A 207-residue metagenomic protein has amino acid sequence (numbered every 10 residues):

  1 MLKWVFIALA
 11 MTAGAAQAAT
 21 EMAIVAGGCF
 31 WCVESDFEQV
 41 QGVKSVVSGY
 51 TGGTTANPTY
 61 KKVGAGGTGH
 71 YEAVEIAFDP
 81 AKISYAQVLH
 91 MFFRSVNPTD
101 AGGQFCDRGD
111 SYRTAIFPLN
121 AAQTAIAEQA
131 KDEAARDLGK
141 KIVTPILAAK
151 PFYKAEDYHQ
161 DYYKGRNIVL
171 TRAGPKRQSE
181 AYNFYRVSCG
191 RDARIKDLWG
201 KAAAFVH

Functional and structural regions predicted by a protein language model:
L2, Q17-H207: Flexible coil/turn and secondary-structure edge motifs
K3-A13: Bacterial N-terminal signal peptides
